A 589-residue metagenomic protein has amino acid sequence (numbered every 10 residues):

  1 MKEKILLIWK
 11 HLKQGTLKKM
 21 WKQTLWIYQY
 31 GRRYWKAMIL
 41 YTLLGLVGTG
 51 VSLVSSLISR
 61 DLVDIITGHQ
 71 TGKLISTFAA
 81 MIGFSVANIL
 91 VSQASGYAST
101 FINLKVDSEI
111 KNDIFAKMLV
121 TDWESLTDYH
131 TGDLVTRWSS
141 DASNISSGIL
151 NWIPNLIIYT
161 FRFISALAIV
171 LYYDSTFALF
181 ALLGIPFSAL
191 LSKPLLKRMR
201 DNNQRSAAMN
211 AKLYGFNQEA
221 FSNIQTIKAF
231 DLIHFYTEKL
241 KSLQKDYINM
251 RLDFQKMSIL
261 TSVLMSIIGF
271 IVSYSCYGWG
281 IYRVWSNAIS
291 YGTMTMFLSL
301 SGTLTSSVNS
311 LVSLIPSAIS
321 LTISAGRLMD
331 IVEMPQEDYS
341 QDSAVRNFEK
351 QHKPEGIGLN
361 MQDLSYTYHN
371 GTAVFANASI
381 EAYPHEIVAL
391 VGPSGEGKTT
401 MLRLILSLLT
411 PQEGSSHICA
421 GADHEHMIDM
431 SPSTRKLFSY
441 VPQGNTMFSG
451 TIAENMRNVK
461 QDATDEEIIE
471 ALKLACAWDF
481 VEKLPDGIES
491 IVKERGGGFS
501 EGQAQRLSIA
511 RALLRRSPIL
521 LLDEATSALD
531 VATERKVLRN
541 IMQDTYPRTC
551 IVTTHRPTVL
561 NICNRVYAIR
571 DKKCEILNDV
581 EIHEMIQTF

Functional and structural regions predicted by a protein language model:
M1-V51, T67-T77, S95-S99, N103 (+7 more regions): Membrane-integrated ABC transporters
G31, S99-N103, L119-I164, S222: Juxtamembrane loop-to-helix connectors within ABC transporter transmembrane domains
K36, W123-E124, S140-I149, I153 (+6 more regions): An intracellular "coupling" helix at the cytosolic face of ABC transporter transmembrane type-1 domains
M38-A94, A98, Y172-T176, N287-Y291 (+1 more regions): Transmembrane helix-loop-helix hairpins at lipid-water interfaces of multipass membrane proteins, especially the type-1
V51-R60, I153-L196, M250-L298: A hydrophobic transmembrane-helix motif
L232, K256, L304-M334: Cytosolic ends of transmembrane helices, especially the final helix of ABC transmembrane type-1 domains
T400, S439, G444, N455 (+2 more regions): ABC-family ATPase nucleotide-binding domain "signature/switch" substructure
R403-K473, K536, N540-P547: Conserved post-Walker A segment of ABC ATPase nucleotide-binding domains
